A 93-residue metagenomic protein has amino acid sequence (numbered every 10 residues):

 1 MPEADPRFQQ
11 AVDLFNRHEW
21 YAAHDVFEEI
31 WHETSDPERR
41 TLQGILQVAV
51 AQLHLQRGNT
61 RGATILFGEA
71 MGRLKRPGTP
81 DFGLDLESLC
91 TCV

Functional and structural regions predicted by a protein language model:
M1, R39-T41: Residue signature of alpha-solenoid helical repeat architecture, marking inter-repeat boundaries and helix-start
P6-A22: Alpha-helical segment of the N-proximal tetratricopeptide repeat
V12, I45-Q52: Residue-level recognition of tetratricopeptide repeat
P37-R39, T79: Short coil/turn linker motifs that delimit alpha-helical repeat modules in TPR/alpha-solenoid proteins
I45-V48, T79-V93: TPR/TPR-like alpha-solenoid helical repeat scaffolds
N59-G78: TPR/TPR-like (Sel1-like) alpha-helical repeat modules
